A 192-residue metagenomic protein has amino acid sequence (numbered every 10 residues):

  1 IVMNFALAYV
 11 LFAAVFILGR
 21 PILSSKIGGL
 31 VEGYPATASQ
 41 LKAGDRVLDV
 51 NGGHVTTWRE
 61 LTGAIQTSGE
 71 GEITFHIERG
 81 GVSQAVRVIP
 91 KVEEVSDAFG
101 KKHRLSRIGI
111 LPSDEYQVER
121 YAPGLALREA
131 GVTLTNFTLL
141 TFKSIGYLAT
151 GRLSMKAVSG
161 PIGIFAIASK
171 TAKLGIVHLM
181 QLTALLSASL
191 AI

Functional and structural regions predicted by a protein language model:
I1-G29: Internal alpha-helical transmembrane segments
I1-Y9, T67, I77, V82 (+1 more regions): Interdomain regulatory linker/hinge segments that flank or connect interaction modules in polarity/junction/synaptic
V10, P35, E60, E70 (+1 more regions): Residue-level recognition of oxygen-bearing side chains
L11, L61, L134, I192: Residue-level signature of catalytic and energy-coupling elements of molecular machines, predominantly ATP/GTP-dependent
A14, K42, L48-D49, G63-R104: PDZ-domain C-terminal substructure recognizer with occasional recognition of PDZ-binding tails
V31-Y34, P90-A191: Functional transmembrane alpha-helices
A36-W58, G131-L134, F142: Conserved PDZ fold ligand-binding element
